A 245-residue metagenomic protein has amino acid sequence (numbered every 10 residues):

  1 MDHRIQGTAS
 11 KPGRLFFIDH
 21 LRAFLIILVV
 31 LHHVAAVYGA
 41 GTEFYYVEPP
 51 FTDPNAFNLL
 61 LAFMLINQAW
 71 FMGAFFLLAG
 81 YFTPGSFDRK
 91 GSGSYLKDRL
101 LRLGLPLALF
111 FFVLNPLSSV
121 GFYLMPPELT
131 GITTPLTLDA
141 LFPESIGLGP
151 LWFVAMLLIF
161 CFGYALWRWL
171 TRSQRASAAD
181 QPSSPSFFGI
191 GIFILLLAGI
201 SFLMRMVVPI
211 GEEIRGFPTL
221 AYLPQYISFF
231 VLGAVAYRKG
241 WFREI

Functional and structural regions predicted by a protein language model:
M1-I245: Alpha-helical transmembrane segments and their immediate juxtamembrane cytosolic regions
